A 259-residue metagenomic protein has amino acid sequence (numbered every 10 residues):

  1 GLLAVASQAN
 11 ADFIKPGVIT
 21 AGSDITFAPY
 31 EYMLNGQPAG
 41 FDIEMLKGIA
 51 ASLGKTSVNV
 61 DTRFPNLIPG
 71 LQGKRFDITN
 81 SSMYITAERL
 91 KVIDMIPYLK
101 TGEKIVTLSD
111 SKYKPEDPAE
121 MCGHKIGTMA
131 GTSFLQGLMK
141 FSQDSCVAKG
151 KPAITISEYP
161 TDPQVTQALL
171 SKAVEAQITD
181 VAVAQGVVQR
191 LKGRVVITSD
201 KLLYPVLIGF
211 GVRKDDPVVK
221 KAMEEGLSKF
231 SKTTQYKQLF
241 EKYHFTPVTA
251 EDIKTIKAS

Functional and structural regions predicted by a protein language model:
A6-Q37, Y113-K114, A119-K125, K254-S259: Immediate post-signal peptide segment of exported/extracytoplasmic ligand-binding proteins
A11-S82, E158, M223, Q238 (+1 more regions): Extracytoplasmic small-molecule ligand-binding "clamshell" domains of the periplasmic binding protein/Venus flytrap
I25, K100-T107, Q189-L227, F245-S259: Periplasmic-binding protein-like
I43-S52, S111, A119-S133, G209-V248: Extended ligand-binding regions for polar small-molecule ligands
K47, A51, T56-E120, K201-L202: Acidic, polar ligand-binding/catalytic clefts
K47-G54, F134-E158, V188-K192: Ligand-binding cleft/hinge of the Venus flytrap
K55-T56, G73-S81, H124-K125, T161 (+2 more regions): Alpha-to-beta junction loops
N66, S82-K91, G137-F141, L170-Y204: A ligand-binding cleft/hinge motif common to bilobed small-molecule-binding domains
